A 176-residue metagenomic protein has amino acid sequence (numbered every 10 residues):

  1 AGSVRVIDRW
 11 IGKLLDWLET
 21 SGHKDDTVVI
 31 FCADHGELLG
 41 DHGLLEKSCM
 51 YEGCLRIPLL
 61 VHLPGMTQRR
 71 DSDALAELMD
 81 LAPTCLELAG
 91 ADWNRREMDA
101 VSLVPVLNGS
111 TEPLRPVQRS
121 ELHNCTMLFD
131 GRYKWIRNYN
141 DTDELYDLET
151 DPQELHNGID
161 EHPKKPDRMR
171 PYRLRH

Functional and structural regions predicted by a protein language model:
A1-S3, E46, M66-A76, A89-N94 (+1 more regions): Active-site rim elements
G2, V6, L55, E77 (+1 more regions): A generic structural signal for residues located within well-ordered alpha-helices of large catalytic or ligand-binding
S3, G158-H176: Long, internal low-complexity/basic segments
V4-I7, I11, V28-A33, L59-L60 (+2 more regions): Beta-strand elements within well-structured catalytic alpha/beta cores of enzymes that handle phosphate/sulfate esters
D16-T67, E77: Histidine-centered active-site microenvironments of extracellular/periplasmic hydrolases and transferases
H35-D41, H62, T67, M79-A82 (+3 more regions): C-terminal cap/loop subdomain of S1 sulfatases and analogous C-terminal strand-loop tails that border
